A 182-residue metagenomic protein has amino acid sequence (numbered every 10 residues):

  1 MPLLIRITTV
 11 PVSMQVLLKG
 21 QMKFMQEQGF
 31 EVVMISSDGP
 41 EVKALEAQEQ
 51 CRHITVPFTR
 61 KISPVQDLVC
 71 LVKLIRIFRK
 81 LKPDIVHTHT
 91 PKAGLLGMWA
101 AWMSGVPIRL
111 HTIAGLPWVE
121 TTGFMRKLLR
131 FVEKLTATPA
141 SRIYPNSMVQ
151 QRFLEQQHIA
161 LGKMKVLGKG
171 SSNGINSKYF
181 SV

Functional and structural regions predicted by a protein language model:
L3-I5, I85, A101-L116, E133 (+1 more regions): Active-site proximal beta-strand in glycosyltransferases
L3-Q66, F153-V166: N-terminal strand-loop element at the rim of the active site of nucleotide-sugar-dependent glycosyltransferases
V16-K19, V65-V72, P107-I108, P117-P139: Nucleotide-sugar donor phosphate/pyrophosphate-binding loop at the beta->alpha transition of glycosyltransferases
S36, H87-T88, Y144-N146: Short beta-strand scaffold positions
E49, L81, S104: Active-site charged/polar residues at nucleotide-handling catalytic sites that mediate phosphoryl, nucleotidyl
I54-T55, K134-V182: Donor nucleotide-sugar binding/catalytic pocket of nucleotide-sugar-dependent glycosyltransferases
F78, K82-D84: Proline-aspartate-enriched helix->loop->beta-strand connector
T88-G94: Short His-centered aromatic/hydrophobic patch
